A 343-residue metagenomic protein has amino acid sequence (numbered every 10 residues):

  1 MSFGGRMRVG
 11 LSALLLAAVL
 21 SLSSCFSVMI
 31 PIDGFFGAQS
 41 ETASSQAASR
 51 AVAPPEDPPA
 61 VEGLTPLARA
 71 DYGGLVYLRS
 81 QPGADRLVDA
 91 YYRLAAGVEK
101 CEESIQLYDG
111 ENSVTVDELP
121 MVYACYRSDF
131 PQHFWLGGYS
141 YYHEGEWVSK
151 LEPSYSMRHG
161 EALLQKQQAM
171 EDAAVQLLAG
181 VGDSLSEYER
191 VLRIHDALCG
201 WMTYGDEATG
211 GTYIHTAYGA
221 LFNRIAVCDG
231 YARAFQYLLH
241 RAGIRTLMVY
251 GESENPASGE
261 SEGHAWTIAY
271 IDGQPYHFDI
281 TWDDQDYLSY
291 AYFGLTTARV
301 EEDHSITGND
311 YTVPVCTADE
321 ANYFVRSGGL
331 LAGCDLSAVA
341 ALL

Functional and structural regions predicted by a protein language model:
G5-M29: Sec-dependent N-terminal signal peptides of Gram-positive bacterial secreted proteins and lipoproteins
C25-L185, S305-L343: N-terminal accessory/pre-domain segments preceding catalytic cores
G97-V114, A208-Y213, E252-E262: Intrinsically disordered, low-complexity coil segments
S104, W201, G205-A208, N223-R224 (+2 more regions): Repeated polar recognition positions within modular binding domains
L151-E152, G219, N223-I225, Q274-I280: Short, well-ordered strand-loop elements centered on a beta-strand within folded domains, enriched for acidic residues
L163-A220: Secondary-structure boundary elements
T212-G219, N223-A226, G230-Y237, A257: Conserved active-site-adjacent core of cysteine acyl-enzyme catalytic domains
G230-E302: Hydrophobic/aromatic-rich core segments of domains that either
